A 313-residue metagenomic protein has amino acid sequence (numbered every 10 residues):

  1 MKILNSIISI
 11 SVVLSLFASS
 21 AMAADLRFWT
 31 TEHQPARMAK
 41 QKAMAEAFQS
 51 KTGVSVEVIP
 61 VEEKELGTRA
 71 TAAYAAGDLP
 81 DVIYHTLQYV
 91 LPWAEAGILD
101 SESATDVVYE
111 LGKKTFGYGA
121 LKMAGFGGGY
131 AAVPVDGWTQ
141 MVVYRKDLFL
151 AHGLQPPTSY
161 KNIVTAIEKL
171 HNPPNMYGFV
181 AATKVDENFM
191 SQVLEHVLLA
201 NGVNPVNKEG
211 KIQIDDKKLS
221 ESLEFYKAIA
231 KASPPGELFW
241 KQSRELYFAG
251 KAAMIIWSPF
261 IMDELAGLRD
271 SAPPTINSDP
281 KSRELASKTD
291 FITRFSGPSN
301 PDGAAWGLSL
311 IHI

Functional and structural regions predicted by a protein language model:
S19-A23: Sec/Tat signal peptide C-region and signal peptidase I cleavage site
L26-Q41: Extracytoplasmic "Venus flytrap"
A47-F116, D147, A151-T158, A252-M254 (+3 more regions): Extracytoplasmic "Venus flytrap"/periplasmic binding protein-like
V61-R69, Y160-T165, G236-F248: Short helix-initiation/N-cap motifs at beta->coil->alpha
L87-T139, Q155, V164, M190-V193 (+2 more regions): Hinge/lid segment of periplasmic solute-binding proteins
F126-V133, V164-K211, A252: Extracytoplasmic/periplasmic solute-binding protein
I167-K169, E209-E237, P280, L285-D290: Glycine-centered hinge/linker elements that transmit conformational signals in sensory and ligand-binding systems
I311-I313: Conserved small/polar residues in nucleotide/adenosyl-binding loops
